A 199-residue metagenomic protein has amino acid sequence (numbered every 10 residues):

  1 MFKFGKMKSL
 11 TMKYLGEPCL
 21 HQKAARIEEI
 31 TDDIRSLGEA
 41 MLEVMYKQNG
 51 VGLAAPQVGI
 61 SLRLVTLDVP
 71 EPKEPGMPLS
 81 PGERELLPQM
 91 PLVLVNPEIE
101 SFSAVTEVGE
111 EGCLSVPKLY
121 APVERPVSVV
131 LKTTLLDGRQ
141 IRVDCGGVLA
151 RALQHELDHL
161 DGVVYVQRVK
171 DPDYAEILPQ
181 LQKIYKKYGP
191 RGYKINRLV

Functional and structural regions predicted by a protein language model:
M1-Q154, H159-V199: Active-site rim/adjacent substrate-binding subdomains
